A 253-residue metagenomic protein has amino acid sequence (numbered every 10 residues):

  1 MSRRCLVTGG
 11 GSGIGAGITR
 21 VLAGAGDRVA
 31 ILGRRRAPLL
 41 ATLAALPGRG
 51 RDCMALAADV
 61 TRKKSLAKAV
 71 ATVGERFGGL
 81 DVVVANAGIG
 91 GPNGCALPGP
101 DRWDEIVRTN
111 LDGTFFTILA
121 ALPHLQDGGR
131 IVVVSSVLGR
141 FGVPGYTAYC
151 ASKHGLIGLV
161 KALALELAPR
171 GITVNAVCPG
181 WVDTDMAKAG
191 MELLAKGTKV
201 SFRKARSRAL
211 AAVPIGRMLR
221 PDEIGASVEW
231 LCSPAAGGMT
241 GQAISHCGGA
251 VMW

Functional and structural regions predicted by a protein language model:
G11-G13: Conserved glycine-rich cofactor-binding loop
V84, A168, T173, M239-G241: Short, small/polar-rich loop/turn modules that mediate ligand/substrate recognition or access, typified
G94-V107, A209: Substrate-binding pocket helix/loop in short-chain dehydrogenase/reductase
I118, S152, V160: Active-site helix of classical SDR
P123, L165-E166: Alpha-helical segment proximal to the catalytic Tyr-Lys
S136: Residue(s) in the substrate-gating loop at a strand-loop-helix junction that position the organic substrate next
F141, R217, V228-E229, T240-W253: Short C-terminal tail/terminal secondary-structure segment of NAD(P)H-dependent dehydrogenase/reductase domains
